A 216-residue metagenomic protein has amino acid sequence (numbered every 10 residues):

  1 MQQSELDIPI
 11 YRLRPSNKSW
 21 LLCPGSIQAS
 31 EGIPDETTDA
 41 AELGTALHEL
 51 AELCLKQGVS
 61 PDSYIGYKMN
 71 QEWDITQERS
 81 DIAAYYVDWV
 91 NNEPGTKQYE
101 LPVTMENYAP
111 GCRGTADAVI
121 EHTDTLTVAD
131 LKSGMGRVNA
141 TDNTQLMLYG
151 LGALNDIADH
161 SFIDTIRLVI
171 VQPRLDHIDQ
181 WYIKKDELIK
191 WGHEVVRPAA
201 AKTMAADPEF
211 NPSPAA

Functional and structural regions predicted by a protein language model:
M1, E52, K56, K190 (+1 more regions): Accessory terminal regions of nucleic-acid processing enzymes
M1-L126: Metal-dependent nuclease catalytic cores that hydrolyze phosphodiester bonds in DNA/RNA, characterized by
R14, T38, I75-T76, N139-N143 (+2 more regions): Alpha-helix initiation/capping motif
E78-N92, D186, W191-V196, S213-A215: A cyclin-like helical interaction fold
P94-D207: Mg2+/Mn2+-dependent nuclease catalytic core
